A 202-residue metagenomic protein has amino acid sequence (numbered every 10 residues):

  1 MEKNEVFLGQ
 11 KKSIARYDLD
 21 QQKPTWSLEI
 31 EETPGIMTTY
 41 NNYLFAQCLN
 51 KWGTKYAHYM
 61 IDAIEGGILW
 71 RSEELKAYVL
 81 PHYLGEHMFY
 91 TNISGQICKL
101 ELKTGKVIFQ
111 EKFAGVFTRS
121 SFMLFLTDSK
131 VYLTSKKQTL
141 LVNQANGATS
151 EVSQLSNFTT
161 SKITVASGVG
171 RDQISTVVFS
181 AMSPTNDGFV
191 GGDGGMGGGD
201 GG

Functional and structural regions predicted by a protein language model:
M1-G9, S13-L19: An edge-strand/N-cap motif at the start of beta-rich repeat modules
M1-K3, I30-Y43, E73-E86, A114-S129 (+1 more regions): Repeated scaffold domains used in trafficking and secretory/extracellular systems, primarily beta-propellers
L8, A46-Q47, Y90, L133: Residue position within the beta-strands of beta-propeller blades
K11-A15, G53-Y59, S94-K99, K137-N143: Structural motif
L19-Q22, D62-E65, E101-G105, N143-G147: Short loop/turn segments that connect beta-strands within beta-propeller blades
K23-L28, G67-S72, K106-A114, A148-S153: A short beta-strand motif characteristic of beta-propeller blades
H58-D62, G66, G202: Beta-propeller blade signature
V178-G202: Intrinsically disordered, low-complexity segments
